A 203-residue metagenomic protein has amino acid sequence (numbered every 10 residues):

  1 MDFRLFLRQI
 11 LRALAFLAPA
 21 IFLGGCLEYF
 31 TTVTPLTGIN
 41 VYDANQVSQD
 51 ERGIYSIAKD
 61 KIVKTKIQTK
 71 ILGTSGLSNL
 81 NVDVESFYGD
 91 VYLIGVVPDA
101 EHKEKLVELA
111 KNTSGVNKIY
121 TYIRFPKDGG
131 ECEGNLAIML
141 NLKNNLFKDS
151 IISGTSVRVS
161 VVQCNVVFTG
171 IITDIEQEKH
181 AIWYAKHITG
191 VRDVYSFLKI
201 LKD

Functional and structural regions predicted by a protein language model:
D2-L7, L11-A15, G25-D203: N-terminal targeting leaders
A20-L23: Bacterial Sec-type N-terminal signal peptides, specifically the leucine/valine-rich hydrophobic h-region
